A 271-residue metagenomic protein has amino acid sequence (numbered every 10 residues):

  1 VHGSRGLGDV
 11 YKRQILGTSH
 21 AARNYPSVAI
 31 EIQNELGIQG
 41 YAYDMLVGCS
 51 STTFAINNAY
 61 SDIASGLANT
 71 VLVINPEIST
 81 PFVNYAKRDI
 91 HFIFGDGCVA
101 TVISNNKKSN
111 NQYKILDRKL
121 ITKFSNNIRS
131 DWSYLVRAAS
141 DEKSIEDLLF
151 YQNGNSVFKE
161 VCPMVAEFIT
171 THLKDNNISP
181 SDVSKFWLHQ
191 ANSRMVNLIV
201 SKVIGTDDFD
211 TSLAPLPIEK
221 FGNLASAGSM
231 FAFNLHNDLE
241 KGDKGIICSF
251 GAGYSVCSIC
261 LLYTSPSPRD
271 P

Functional and structural regions predicted by a protein language model:
V1-L7, Y11, Y263-P271: Single conserved hydrophobic/aromatic residue that forms the stacking wall/gate of nucleotide- or nucleobase-binding
S4, G8-G48, T53, L173 (+1 more regions): Conserved beta-ketoacyl condensing-enzyme motif
S4-K12, Y85, L135-S184, M195-I199 (+2 more regions): Conserved active-site "lid/cap" helical segment
G17, L46, V71-E77, I103 (+1 more regions): Short beta-strand segments
H20-A21, Q39, V47-A64, A166 (+1 more regions): Claisen-condensing/thiolase-fold acyl-transfer catalytic domains that form or cleave C-C bonds in fatty acid
Y25-S27, N57, F82-K87, V256-C260: Short acidic, glycine/serine/threonine-rich loops at helix termini
L67-C98: Flexible, glycine-rich active-site loops centered on histidine and acidic residues that chelate a metal or position
K87-K159, P163, E167, F250 (+1 more regions): Condensing-enzyme catalytic core mediating Claisen C-C bond formation in acyl metabolism
